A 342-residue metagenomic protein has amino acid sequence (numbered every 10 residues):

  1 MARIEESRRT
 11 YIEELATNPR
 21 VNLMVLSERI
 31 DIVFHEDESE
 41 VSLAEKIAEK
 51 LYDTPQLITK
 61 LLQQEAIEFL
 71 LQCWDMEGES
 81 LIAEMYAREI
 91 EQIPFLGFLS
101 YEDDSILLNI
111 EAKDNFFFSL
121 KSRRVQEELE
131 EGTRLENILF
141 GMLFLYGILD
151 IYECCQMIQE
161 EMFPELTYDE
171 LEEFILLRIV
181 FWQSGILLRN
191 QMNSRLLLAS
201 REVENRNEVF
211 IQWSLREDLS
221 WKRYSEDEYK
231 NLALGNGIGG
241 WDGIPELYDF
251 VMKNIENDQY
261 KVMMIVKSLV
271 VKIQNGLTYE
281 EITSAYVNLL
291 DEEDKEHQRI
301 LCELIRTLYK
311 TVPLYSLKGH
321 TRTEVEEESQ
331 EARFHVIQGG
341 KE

Functional and structural regions predicted by a protein language model:
M1-E111: Basic helix-extension-helix modules of the SAP/HeH family
E5-T10, L51-L57, E130-I148: Positively charged, polyanion-binding regions of nucleic-acid-associated proteins
E38-L51, S100-R124, L187-W213: Accessory beta->alpha helical hairpin/"wing" motif in late/C-terminal subdomains of nucleic-acid enzymes
M76-L81, L145-Y152: Short capping segments at the starts of secondary-structure elements
R88-F98, M162-Q191, V287, K295-K310: Charge-enriched amphipathic alpha-helical scaffolds
A112-G141, N205-D227: Short, amphipathic alpha-helical interaction segments positioned at domain boundaries
G185-E280: Long, charge-rich, low-complexity intrinsically disordered regions
F334-E342: Short hydrophobic short-linear motifs embedded in intrinsically disordered terminal tails or helical linkers
